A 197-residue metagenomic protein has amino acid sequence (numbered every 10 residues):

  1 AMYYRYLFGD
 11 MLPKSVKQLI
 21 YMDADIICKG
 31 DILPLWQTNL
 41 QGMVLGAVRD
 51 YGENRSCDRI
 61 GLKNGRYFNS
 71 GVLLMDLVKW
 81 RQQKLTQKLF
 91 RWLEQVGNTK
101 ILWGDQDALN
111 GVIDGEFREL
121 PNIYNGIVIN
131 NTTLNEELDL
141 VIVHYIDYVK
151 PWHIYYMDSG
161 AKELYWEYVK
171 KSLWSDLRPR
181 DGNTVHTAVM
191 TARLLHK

Functional and structural regions predicted by a protein language model:
A1-M2, L102: A conditional alpha-helix N-cap/helix-loop micro-motif detector
Y3-E53, G65-Y67, L74-M75: GT-A fold catalytic core of metal-dependent nucleotide-sugar glycosyltransferases, centered on the diacidic
Y4-R5, N69, D105-A108: Catalytic-loop motifs flanking and including active-site residues across diverse enzymes
I32, D58, N130-T132: A short acidic (Asp/Glu
E53-I60, Q87-F90: Short, flexible, basic/aromatic active-site loop/helix in glycosyltransferases
D58-K63, Q95: Short, P/G- and charge-enriched loop/turn segments at secondary-structure junctions
G61-V72, I101: A recurrent flexible, glycine/aromatic-enriched loop bordering the glycosyltransferase active site that acts as
M75-K197: A glycosyltransferase accessory/donor-loop signature
